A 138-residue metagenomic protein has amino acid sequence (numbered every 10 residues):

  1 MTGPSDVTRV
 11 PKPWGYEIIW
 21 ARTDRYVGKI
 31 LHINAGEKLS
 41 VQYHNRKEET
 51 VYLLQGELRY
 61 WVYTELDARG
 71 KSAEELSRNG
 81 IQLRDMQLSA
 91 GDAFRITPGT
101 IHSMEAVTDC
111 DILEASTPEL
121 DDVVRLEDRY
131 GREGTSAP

Functional and structural regions predicted by a protein language model:
M1-K29, K38-S40, E75-M86, R129-P138: A short, N-terminal "cap"/entry segment at the start of jelly-roll beta-barrel domains of the cupin/DSBH fold
G3-D6, V10-P11, K71, I101-P138: Double-stranded beta-helix
D24-Y26, A35-K38, E57-R59, E65-L66: Short, charged/polar surface micro-motifs in flexible loops or helix N-caps
Y26, E37, R46-K47, T100 (+2 more regions): A generic "binding-loop/recognition-motif" signal
I30-L31, V41-Y43, E48-L54, M86 (+1 more regions): His/acidic/aromatic-lined binding-pocket segments of jelly-roll/cupin-type domains and related regulatory beta-sandwich
S40-Q42, Y60-V62, D85-M86, F94-I96 (+2 more regions): Short beta-strand His + acidic residue motifs that chelate non-heme Fe in jelly-roll/DSBH and cupin folds
R46-L76: Glycine- and acidic-residue-biased ligand/ion/polar-headgroup-sensing regions
E65-G99: Short acidic-glycine-tyrosine-enriched beta hairpin
